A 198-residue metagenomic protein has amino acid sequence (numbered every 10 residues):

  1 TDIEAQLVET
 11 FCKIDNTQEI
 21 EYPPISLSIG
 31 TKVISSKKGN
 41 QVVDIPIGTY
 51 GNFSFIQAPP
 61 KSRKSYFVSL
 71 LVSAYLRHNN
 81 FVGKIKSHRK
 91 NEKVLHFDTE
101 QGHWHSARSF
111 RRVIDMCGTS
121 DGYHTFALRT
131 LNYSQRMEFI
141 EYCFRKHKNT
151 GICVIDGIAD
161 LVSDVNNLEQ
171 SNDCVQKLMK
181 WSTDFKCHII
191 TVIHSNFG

Functional and structural regions predicted by a protein language model:
D2-V113: The Walker A/P-loop phosphate-binding site
K32, R129-L131, S195: Short, solvent-exposed coil/turn elements at secondary-structure transition points
F55, I152-D156, I190: Structural motif
H88-D173, K180: Conserved inter-motif catalytic segment of the P-loop NTP-binding fold
A159, S195-N196: Active-site-proximal loop/turn and secondary-structure-junction residues that shape catalytic pockets, frequently
N172-S195: Substrate-engagement module of ASCE P-loop NTPases
